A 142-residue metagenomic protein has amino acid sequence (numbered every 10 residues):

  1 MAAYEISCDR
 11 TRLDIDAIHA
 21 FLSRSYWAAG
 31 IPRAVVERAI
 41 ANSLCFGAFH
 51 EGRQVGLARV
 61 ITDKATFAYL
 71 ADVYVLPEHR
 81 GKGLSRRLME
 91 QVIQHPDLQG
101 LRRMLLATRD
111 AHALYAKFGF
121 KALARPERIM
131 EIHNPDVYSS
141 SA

Functional and structural regions predicted by a protein language model:
M1-I31, S139-A142: Short amphipathic alpha-helix that is part of the acyltransferase structural core
A2-R10, D14, E90, Q94-R103: Short, flexible, glycine-rich and Lys/Arg-enriched loop motifs at helix boundaries that contact anionic partners
A34-E51, G56-Y74: A conserved beta-strand-loop-helix scaffold within acyl/acetyltransferase catalytic domains
H79-L88: Conserved acetyl-CoA pyrophosphate-binding loop and the N-cap/start of the following alpha-helix in GNAT-like
R86, G100-N134: Conserved active-site alpha-helix within GNAT-family acetyltransferase domains
